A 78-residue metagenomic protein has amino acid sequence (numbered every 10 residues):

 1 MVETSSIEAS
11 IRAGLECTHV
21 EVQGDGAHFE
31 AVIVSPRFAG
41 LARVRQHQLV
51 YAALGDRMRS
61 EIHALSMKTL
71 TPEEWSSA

Functional and structural regions predicted by a protein language model:
M1-A27: N-terminal first-folded block
Q23, V32-V34, K68-L70: Solvent-exposed beta-strand sheet faces enriched in polar/charged residues
Q23-D25, R43, R59: A generic structural micro-feature
A27, P36-F38, P72: Residue-level signature for short turns and capping positions that connect secondary-structure elements
A27-F29, L65: Change "...and in nucleic-acid phosphodiester-cleaving endonucleases..." to "...and in nucleic-acid processing enzymes
V32-R45: A short interface-forming secondary-structure element
H47, Y51-A78: C-terminal structural segments of small proteins and small subunits
